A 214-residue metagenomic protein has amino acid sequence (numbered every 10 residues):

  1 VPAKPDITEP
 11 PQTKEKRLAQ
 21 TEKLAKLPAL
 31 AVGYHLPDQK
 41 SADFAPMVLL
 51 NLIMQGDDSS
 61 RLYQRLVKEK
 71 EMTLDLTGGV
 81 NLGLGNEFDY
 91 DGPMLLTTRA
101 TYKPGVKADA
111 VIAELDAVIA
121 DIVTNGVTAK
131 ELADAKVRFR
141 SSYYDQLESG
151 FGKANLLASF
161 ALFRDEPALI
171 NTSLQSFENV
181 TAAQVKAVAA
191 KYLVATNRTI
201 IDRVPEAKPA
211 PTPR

Functional and structural regions predicted by a protein language model:
V1, K70, D116-V127: A common structural junction motif
V1-S41, Q55-V106, E131-R138, G152-L156 (+2 more regions): Non-catalytic beta-strand/loop surface segments
F44-A45: Zinc-dependent metallopeptidase catalytic helix centered on the HExxH motif and its immediate flanking segment
L96, A168-S173: Surface-exposed aromatic
A110-V111, L115: Flexible, small/polar- and glycine-enriched "cap/hinge" segments at structural transition points
S149: Hard-cation-handling environments
E206-R214: Compositionally biased, proline/threonine/alanine/serine-rich low-complexity intrinsically disordered stretches
